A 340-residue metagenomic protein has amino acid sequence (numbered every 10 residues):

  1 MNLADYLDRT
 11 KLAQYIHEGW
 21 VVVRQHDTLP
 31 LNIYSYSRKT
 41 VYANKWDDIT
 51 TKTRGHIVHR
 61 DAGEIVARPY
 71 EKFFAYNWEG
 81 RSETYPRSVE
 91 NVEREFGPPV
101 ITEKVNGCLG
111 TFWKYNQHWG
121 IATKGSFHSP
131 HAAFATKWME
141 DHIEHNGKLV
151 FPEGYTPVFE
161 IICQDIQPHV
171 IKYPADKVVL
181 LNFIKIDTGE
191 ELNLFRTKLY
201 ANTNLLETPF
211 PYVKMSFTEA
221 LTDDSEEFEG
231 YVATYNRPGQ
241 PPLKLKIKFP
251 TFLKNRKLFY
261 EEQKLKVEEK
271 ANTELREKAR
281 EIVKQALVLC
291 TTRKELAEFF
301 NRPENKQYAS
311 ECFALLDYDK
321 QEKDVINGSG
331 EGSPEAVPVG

Functional and structural regions predicted by a protein language model:
M1-G340: Core nucleotide-handling region used for phosphoryl-transfer chemistry
